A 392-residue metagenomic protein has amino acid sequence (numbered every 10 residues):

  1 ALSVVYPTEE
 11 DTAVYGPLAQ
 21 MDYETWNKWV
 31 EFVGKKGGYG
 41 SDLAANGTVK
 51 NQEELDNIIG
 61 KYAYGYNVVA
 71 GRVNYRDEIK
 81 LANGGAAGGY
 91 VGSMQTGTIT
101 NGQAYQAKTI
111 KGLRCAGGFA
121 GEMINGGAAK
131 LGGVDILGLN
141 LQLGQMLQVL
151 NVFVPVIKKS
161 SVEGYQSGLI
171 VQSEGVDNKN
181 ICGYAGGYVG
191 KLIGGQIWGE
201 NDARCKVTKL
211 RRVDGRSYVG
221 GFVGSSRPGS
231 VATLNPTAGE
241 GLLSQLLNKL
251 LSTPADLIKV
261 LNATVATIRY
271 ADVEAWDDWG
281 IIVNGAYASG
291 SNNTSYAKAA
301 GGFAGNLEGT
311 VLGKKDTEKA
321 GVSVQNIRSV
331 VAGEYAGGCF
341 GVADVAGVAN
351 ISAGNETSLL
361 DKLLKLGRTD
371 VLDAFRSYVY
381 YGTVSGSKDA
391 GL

Functional and structural regions predicted by a protein language model:
A1-L392: Surface-exposed loop/turn motifs in large extracellular/passenger domains
